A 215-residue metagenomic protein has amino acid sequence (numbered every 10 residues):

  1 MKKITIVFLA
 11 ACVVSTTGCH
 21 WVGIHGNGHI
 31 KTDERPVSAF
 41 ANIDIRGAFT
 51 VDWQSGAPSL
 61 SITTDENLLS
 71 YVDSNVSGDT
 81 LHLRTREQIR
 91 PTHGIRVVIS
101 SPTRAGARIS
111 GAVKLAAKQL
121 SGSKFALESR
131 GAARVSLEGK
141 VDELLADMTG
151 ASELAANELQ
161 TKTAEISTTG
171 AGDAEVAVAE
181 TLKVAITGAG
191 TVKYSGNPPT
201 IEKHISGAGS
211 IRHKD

Functional and structural regions predicted by a protein language model:
M1: GIY-YIG nuclease catalytic motif and its immediate N-terminal context
I4-A11, G18-Y71, H82-P102, L115 (+1 more regions): Short acidic/polar N-terminal linker immediately downstream of export determinants
V13-V14, V135: Compositionally biased non-globular segments, especially hydrophobic aliphatic-rich helices of signal peptides
S15-T16, I201: Residues in and immediately flanking transmembrane alpha helices
A41-W53, R96-I99, T103-D215: Extended, compositionally simple hydrophobic/Ser/Thr-rich segments that build repetitive fibrous architectures
